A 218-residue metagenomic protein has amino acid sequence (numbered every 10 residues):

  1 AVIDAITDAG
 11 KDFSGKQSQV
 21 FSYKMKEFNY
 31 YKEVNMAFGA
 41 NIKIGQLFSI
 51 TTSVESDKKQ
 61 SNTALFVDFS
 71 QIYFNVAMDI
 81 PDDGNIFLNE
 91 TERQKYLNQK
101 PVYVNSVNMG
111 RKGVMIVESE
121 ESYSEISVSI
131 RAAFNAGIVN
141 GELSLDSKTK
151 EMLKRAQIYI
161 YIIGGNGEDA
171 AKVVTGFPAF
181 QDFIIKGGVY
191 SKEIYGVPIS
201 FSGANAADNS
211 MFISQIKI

Functional and structural regions predicted by a protein language model:
A1-I218: Membrane-permeabilization and membrane-interfacing ectodomains
